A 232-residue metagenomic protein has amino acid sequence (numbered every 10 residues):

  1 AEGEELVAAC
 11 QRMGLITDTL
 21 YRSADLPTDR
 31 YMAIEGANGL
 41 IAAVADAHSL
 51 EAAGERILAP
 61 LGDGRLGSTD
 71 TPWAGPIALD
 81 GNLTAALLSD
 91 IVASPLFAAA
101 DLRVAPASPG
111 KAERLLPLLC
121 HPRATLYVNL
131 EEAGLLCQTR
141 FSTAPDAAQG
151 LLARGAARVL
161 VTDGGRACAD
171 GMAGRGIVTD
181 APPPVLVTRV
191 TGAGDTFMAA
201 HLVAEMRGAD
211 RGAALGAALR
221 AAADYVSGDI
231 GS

Functional and structural regions predicted by a protein language model:
A1-P76: Conserved N-terminal subdomain of the carbohydrate kinase-like
Q11, L96, C120, L152-A153: Anion (oxyanion) recognition and catalysis
T17-D18, L102, V159: Hydrophobic anchor at the start of a short beta-strand that flanks the dinucleotide cofactor-binding loop
D25, D46-L50, P106-G110, L130-A133 (+1 more regions): Short, acidic/turn-prone active-site loops that include or flank metal/cofactor- and phosphate-binding residues
A43-V44, L135-C137, G171, Y225: Residues that scaffold the ATP/ADP-binding catalytic core of kinase and kinase-like folds
A74-D146, R166-C168: Conserved beta-alpha-beta core of the PfkB/ribokinase-like small-molecule kinase fold
K111-A112, A144-S232: Conserved phosphate-binding/catalytic region of the ribokinase-like
